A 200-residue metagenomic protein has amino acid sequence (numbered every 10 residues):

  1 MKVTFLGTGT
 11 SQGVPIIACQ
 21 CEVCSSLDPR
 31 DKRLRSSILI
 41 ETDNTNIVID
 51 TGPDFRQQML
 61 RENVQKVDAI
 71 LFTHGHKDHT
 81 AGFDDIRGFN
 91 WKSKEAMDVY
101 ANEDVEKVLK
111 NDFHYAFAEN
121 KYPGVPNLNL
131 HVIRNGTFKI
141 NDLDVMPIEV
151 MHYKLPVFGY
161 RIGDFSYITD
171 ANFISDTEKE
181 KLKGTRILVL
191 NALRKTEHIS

Functional and structural regions predicted by a protein language model:
M1-I168, N172-T177: Binuclear metal-dependent hydrolase catalytic cores
F173-S200: Cap/insert and terminal regions of metallo-dependent hydrolase folds
